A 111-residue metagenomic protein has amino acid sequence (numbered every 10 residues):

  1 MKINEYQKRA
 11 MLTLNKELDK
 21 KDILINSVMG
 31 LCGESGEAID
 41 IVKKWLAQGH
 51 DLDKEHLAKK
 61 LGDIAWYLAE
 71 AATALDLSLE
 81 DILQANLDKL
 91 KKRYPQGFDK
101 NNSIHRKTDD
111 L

Functional and structural regions predicted by a protein language model:
M1-L111: Flexible "arm" and connector segments at domain edges
